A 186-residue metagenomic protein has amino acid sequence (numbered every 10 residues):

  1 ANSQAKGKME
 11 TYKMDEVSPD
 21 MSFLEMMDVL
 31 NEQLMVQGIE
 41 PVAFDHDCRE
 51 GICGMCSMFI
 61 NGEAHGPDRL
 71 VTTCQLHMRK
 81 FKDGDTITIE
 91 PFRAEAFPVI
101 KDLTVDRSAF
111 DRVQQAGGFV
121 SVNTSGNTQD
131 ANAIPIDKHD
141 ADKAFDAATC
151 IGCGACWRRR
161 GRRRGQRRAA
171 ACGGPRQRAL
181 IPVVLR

Functional and structural regions predicted by a protein language model:
A1-E16: Eukaryote-biased recognition of intrinsically disordered, low-complexity regulatory segments
S3-K6, A64-D68, K82-D83: Short, solvent-exposed loop/turn segments that connect beta-strands within catalytic domains and beta-strand-rich
E10-Y12, T72, I87, G173: Extracytoplasmic/periplasmic beta-strand context in beta-sandwich domains, especially the cupredoxin/COX2 CuA-binding
T11, D20-F23, D45, C53-M55: A common structural microfeature
M21-E40, I87-R186: Ferredoxin-type iron-sulfur electron-transfer modules in oxidoreductases and energy-metabolism complexes
V42-R79, F145-G165, R186: Local cysteine-cluster metal-coordination motifs and their immediate loop/turn environment, predominantly Fe-S cluster
R69-E95: A surface-exposed, charged beta-strand/loop segment in the N-terminal or early-internal portion of soluble proteins
